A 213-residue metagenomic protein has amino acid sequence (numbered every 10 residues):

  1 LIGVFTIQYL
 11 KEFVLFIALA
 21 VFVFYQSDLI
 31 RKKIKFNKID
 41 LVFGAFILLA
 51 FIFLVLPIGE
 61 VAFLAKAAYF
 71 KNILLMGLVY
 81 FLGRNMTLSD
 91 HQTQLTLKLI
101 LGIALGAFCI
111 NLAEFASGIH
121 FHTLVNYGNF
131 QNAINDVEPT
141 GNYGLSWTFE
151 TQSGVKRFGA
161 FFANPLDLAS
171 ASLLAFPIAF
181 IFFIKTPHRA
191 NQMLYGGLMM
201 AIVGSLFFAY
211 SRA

Functional and structural regions predicted by a protein language model:
L1-G77: N-terminal hydrophobic segments of proteins, predominantly signal-anchor/transmembrane helices of inner/organellar
T6, L10, F36-L41, F63-K71 (+4 more regions): Structural motif marking the loop-to-transmembrane transition
K11-L19, A68-Y80, D167-F183, A213: Hydrophobic core segments of transmembrane alpha-helices in multi-pass, intramembrane catalytic enzymes
A20-K32, V55-L56, L82-Q92, A179-H188: Structural signal for the C-terminal ends of transmembrane alpha-helices and the immediately following loop
K32-I39, T123-P139: Alpha-helical transmembrane segments of integral membrane proteins, especially early/N-terminal helices
F46, Y80-F81, F162, Y210: Aromatic side chains
F51-V55, Q94-F121, N132-A213: Alpha-helical transmembrane segments of multi-pass inner-membrane proteins
P57-N111, G118-T123: Internal, well-ordered domain-core segments that constitute the primary functional module of diverse proteins
